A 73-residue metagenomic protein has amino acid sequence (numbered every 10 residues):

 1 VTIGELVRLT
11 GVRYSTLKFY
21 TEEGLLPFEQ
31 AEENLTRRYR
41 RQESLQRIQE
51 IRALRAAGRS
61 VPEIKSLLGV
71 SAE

Functional and structural regions predicted by a protein language model:
T2-R8, E22-N34, R38-E73: Arg/Lys-rich, alpha-helical DNA-contact motif
R13-T16: Short coil turns linking two alpha-helices in DNA-binding domains
